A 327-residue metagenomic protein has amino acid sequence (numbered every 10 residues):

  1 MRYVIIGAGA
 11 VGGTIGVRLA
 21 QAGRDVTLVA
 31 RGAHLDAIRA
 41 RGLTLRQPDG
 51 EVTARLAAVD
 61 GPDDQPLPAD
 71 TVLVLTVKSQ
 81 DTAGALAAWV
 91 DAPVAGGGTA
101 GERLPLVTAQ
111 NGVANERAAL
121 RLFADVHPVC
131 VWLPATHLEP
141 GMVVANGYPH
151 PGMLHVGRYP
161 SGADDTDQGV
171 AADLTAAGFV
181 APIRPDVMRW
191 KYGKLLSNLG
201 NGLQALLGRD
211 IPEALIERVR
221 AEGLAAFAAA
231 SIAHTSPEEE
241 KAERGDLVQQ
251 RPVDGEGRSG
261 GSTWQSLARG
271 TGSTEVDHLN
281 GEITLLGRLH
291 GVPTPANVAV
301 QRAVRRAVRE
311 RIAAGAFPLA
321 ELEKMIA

Functional and structural regions predicted by a protein language model:
M1-E51: NAD(P)+-binding Rossmann beta1-loop-alpha1 motif at the extreme N-terminus of oxidoreductases
R2, D25, P105, D125 (+1 more regions): Residues at the starts of beta-strands that form the adenosine-phosphate
V17, Q21, A87-D91, R121 (+2 more regions): Short, well-ordered alpha-helices that flank and scaffold nucleotide-derived cofactor binding pockets
R24, L43, A124, F179 (+1 more regions): Short phosphate-binding/catalytic loops that engage adenosine nucleotides
V52-V143: Rossmann-like NAD(P)(H) cofactor-binding subdomain of soluble oxidoreductases
A109-L196, G200: Rossmann-fold dinucleotide-binding core
L203-L215: Active-site lid/adjacent beta-loop-alpha segment flanking the redox-cofactor pocket in flavoenzymes
A214-A327: NAD(P)-dependent Rossmann-like dehydrogenase/reductase catalytic/cofactor-binding core
